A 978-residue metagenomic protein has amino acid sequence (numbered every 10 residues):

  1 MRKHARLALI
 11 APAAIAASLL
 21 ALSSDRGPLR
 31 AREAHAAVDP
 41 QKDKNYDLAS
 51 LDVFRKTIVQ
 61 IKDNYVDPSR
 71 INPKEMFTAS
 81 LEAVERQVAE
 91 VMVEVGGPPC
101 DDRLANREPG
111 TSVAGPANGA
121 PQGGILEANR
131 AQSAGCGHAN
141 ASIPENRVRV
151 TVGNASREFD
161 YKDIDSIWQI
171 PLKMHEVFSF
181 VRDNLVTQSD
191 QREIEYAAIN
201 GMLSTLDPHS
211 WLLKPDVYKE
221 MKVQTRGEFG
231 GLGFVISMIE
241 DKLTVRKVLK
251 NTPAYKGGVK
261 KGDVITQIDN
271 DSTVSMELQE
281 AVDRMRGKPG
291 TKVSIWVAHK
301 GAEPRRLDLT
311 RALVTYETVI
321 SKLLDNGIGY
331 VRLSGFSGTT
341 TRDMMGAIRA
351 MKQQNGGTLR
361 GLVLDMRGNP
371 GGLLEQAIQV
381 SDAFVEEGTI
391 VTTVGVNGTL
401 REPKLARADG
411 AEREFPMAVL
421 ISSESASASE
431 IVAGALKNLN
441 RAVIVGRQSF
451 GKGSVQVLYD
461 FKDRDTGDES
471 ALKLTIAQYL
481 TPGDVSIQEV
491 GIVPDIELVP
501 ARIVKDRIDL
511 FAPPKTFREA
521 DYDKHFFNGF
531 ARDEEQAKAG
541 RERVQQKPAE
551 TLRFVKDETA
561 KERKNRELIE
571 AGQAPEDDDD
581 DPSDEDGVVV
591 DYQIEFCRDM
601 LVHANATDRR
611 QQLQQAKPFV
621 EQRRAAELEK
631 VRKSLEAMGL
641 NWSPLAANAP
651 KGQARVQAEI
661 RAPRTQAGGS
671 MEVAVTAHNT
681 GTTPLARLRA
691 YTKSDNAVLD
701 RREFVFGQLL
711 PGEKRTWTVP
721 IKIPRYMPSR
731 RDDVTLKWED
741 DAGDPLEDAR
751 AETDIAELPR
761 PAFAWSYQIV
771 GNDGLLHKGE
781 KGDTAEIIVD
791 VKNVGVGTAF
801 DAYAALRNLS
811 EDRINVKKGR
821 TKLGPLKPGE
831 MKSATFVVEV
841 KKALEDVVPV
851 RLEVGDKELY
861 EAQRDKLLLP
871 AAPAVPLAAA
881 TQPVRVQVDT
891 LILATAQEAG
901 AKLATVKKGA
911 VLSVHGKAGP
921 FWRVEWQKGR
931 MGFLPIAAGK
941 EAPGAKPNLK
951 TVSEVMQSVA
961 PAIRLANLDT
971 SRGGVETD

Functional and structural regions predicted by a protein language model:
A21-V38, K44-I58, I320-N648: C-terminal "post-core" interaction segments
D43, D47, Q132-S133, G137-I170 (+3 more regions): PDZ/PDZ-like domain segments forming the peptide/carboxylate-binding groove, activating on the N-terminal beta-strands
A197, H209-K247, R632-A662, A878-A879: PDZ/PDZ-like peptide-tail recognition elements
P208, M221, Y255, K260 (+5 more regions): C-terminal, low-ordered peptide segments at domain boundaries
A697-M727, R813-A843: Intrinsically disordered, low-complexity Pro/Gly/Ser/Thr-rich segments with frequent PxxP/GP/PP motifs and embedded
I723-F763, G819, E839-A879: Terminal connector regions
K866-T881, E925-E976: Boundary regions of SH3-family modules and the immediately adjacent low-complexity/disordered segments in eukaryotic
A904-I936: SH3/SH3-like beta-barrel superfamily modules
